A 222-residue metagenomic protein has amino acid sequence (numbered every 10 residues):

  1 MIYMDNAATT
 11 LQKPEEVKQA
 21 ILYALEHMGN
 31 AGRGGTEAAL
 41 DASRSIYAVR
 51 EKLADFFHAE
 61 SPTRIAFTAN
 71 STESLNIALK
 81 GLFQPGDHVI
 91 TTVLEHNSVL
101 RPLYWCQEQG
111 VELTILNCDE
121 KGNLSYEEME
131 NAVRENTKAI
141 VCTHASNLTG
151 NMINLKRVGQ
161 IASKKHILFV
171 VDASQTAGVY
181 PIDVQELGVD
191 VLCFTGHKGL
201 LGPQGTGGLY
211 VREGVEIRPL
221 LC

Functional and structural regions predicted by a protein language model:
M1-C222: Pyridoxal 5′-phosphate
